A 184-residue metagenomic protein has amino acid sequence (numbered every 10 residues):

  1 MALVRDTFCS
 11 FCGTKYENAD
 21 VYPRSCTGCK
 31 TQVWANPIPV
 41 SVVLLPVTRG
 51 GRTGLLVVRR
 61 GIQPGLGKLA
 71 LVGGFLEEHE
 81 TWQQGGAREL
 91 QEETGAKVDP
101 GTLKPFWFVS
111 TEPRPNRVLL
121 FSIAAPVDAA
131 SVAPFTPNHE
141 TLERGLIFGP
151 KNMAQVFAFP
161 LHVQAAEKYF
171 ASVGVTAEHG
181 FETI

Functional and structural regions predicted by a protein language model:
M1-V43: Acidic, metal-coordinating catalytic segment for phosphate/diphosphate chemistry, firing primarily on the Nudix
P39-S41, T53, R117-L119, L142: Change "...and in nucleic-acid phosphodiester-cleaving endonucleases..." to "...and in nucleic-acid processing enzymes
V47, G51-E92: Conserved Nudix-box catalytic region and its N-terminal flanking loop in Nudix hydrolases and closely related
V47-G51, G61, A125-A130, P150-K151: Short loop segments at secondary-structure junctions
K97-W107: A short coil-to-beta-strand element that immediately follows conserved catalytic motifs
W107-P134, L146, F170-G174: Active-site-adjacent beta-strand/loop module that shapes the phosphate/pyrophosphate-binding cleft
A133-K168: NUDIX/MutT-family hydrolases
Q164-I184: Charged phosphate-binding loop/patch that engages nucleotide di/tri-phosphates or the phosphate backbone of nucleic
